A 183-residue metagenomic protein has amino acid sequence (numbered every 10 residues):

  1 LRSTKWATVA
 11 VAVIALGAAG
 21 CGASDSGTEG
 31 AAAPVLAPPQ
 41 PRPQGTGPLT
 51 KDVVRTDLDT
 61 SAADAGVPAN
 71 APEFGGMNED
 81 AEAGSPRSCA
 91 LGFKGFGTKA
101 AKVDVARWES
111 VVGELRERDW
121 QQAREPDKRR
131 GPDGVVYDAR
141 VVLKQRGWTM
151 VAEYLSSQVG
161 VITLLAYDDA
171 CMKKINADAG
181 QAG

Functional and structural regions predicted by a protein language model:
L1-A19: Sec-dependent bacterial lipoprotein signal peptides
W6-A10, N70-E79, Y154-I162: Short, intrinsically disordered, charge-biased short linear motifs at domain edges
C21-D25: Bacterial signal peptide processing site
E29, G95-A101, A177-A182: Extracellular/mature segments of secreted proteins
E29-K94: Compositionally biased P/S/T/G-rich terminal and signal peptide-adjacent segments that lie outside catalytic cores
T46-A63, V142-G183: Extracellularly exposed regions in secreted/surface proteins, prominently low-complexity, repeat-rich
S88-D138: Long, charged/polar, surface-exposed segments that mediate recognition or autoinhibition
